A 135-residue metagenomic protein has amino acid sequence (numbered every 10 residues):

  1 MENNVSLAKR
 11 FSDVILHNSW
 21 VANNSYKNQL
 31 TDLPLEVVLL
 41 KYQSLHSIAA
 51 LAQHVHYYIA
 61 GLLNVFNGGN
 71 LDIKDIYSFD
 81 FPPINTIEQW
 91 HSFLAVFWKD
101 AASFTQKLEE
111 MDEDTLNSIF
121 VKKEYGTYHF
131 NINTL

Functional and structural regions predicted by a protein language model:
M1-I15, Y57-Y128: Short, helix-capping/interhelical loops that line the mouth of catalytic, cofactor-, or ligand-binding pockets
I15-S19, K41-S44, F93, F97 (+1 more regions): Aromatic-acidic/polar surface patches that form glycan- and anion
V21-Q29: Amphipathic alpha-helical packing segments from all-alpha helical-bundle domains
L30-L33, V38, Q43, F79-F81: Interfacial loop at the N-terminal end of multi-pass membrane proteins
L39-I48, V121: A glycine-rich, coil/turn loop motif that links secondary-structure elements
H54: Histidine-centered divalent metal-coordination motifs
T127-L135: Short, active-site-adjacent segments that bind or coordinate small-molecule cofactors and metal centers
